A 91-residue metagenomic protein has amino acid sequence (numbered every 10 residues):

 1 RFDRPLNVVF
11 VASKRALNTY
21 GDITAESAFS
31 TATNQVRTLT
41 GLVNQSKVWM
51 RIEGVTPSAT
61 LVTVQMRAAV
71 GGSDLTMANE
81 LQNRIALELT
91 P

Functional and structural regions predicted by a protein language model:
R1-P91: Ser/Thr-rich, low-complexity intrinsically disordered terminal regions
